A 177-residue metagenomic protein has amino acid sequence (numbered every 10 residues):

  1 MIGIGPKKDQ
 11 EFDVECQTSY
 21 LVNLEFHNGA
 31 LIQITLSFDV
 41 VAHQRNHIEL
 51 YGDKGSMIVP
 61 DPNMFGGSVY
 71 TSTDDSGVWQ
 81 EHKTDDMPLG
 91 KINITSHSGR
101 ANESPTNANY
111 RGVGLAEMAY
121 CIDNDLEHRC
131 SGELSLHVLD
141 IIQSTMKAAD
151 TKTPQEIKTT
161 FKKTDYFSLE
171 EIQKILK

Functional and structural regions predicted by a protein language model:
I2-C16, L21, F26, E49 (+3 more regions): C-terminal glycine/acidic-rich active-site capping loop/insertion
A30, T35-Q44: Glycine-rich phosphate/pyrophosphate-binding beta-alpha loops
T35-D39, Y51-D53, T159: Glycine-rich Rossmann NAD(P)(H)-binding loop
C130-T160: A contiguous, mid-protein "functional segment" used to position or interact with cofactors/ions or partner subunits
